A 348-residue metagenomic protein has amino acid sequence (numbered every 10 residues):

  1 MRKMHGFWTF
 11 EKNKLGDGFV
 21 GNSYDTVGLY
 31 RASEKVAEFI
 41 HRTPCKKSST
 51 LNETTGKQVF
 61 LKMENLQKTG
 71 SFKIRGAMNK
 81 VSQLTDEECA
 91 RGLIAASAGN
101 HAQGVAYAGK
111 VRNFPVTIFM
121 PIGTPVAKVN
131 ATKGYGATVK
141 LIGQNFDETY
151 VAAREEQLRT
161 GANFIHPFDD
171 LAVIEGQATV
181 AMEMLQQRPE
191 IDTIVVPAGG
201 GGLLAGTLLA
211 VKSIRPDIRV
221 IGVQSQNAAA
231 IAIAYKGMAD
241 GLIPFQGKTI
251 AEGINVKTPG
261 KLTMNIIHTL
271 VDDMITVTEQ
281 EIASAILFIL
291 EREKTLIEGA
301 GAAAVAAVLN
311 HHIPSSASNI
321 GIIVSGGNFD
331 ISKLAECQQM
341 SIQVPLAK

Functional and structural regions predicted by a protein language model:
H5-K348: PLP-dependent amino-acid enzyme catalytic core
